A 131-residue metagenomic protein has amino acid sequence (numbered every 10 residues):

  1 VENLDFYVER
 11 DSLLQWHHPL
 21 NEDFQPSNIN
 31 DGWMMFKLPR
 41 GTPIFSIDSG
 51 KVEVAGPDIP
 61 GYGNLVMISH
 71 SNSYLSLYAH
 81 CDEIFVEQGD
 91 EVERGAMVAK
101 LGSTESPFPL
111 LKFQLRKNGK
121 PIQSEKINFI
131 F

Functional and structural regions predicted by a protein language model:
V1-G63: Surface-exposed, glycine-biased beta-strand/turn segments
G50, I68, G95: Terminal peptide-recognition signature
K51-E53, D82, A99-G102: Conserved positions in beta-strands of structured domains
A55, Y74-G95: Short histidine-centered loop motifs in beta-beta connectors
I59, C81-D82, T104, N128: A generic structural motif
P60-M67, P109-L111: Short aromatic-glycine-enriched beta-strand elements
N64-Y78, K120: Short beta-strand-turn/beta-hairpin segments enriched in glycine/proline and small hydrophobics that form edge-strand
D90-F131: Conserved, short, structured surface segments that act as functional micro-motifs
